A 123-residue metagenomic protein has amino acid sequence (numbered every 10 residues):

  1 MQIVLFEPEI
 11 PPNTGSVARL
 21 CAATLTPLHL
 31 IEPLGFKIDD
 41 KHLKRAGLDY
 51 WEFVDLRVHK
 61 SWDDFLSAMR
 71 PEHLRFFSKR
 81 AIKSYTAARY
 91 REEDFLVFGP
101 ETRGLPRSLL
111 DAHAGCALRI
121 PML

Functional and structural regions predicted by a protein language model:
M1-L123: Post-transcriptional modification and biogenesis factors for structured RNAs of the translation apparatus
